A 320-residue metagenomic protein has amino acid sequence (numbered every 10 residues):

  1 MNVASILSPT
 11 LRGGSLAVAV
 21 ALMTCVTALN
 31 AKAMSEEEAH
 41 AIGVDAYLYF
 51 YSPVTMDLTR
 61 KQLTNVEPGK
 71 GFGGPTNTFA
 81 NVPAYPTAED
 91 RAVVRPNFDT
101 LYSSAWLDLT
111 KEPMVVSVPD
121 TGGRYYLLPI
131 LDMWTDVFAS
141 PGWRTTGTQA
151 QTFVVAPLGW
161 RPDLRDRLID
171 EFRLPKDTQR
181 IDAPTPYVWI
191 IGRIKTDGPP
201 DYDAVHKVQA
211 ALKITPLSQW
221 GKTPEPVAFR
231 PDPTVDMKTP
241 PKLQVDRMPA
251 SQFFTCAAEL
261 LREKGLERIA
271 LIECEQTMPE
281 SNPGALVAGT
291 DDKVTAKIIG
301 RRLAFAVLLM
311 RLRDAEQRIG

Functional and structural regions predicted by a protein language model:
M1-L11: N-terminal secretory signal peptides that target proteins for export/translocation
A4, A28-N30: Generic N-terminal leader/processing signal
L11-S15, E37: Hydrophobic residues within membrane-embedded alpha helices
G14-V26: Bacterial N-terminal signal peptides
N30-G320: A compositional/structural signature for long, glycine/proline-rich flexible linkers and loops on extracytoplasmic
